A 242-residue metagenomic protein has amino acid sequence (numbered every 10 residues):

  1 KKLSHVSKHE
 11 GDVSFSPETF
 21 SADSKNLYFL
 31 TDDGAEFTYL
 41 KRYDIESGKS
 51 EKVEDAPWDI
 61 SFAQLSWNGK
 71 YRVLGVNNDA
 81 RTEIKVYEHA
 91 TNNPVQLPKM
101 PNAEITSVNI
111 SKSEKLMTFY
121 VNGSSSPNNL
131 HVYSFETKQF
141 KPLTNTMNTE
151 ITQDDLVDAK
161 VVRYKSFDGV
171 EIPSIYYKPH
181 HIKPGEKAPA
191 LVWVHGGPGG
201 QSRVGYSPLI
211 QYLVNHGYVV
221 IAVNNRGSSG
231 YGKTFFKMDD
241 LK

Functional and structural regions predicted by a protein language model:
K1-L30, E36-L40, E51-G75, N102-Y120 (+2 more regions): Conserved beta-propeller blade repeats
K1-V6, K25-L27, D32-K52, N78-L97 (+1 more regions): Beta-propeller blade-edge and WD-like acidic-aromatic loop motif
K8-H9, D55-A56, K99-M100, N145-T146 (+2 more regions): Residue-level structural signal for beta-strand termini and adjacent loop
E10, D55-P57, V86-Y87, Y164 (+1 more regions): Pocket-edge positions in alpha/beta enzyme catalytic cores
E10, S47, P57, T91 (+5 more regions): Residue-level detector of flexible, active-site-proximal loop/helix-junction positions within diverse enzyme catalytic
F15, T38, K49-S50, F62 (+9 more regions): Intrinsically disordered, low-complexity acidic/polar segments
D23, E46-S47, N68, A90-T91 (+4 more regions): Residue-level recognition of short loop/turn positions
S107-K242: Serine-hydrolase catalytic core recognition
